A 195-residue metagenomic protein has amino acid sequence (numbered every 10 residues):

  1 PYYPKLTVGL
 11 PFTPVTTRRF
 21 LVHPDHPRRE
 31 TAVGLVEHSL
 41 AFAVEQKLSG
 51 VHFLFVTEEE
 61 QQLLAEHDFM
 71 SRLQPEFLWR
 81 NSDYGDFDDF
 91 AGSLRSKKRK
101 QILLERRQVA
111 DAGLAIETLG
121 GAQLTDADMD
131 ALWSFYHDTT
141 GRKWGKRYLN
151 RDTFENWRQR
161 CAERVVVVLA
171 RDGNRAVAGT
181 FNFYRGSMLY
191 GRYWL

Functional and structural regions predicted by a protein language model:
P1-Y2, T7, P11, E37-L195: A conserved beta-strand-loop-helix scaffold within acyl/acetyltransferase catalytic domains
V15-R28, W194-L195: A short, internal acetyl-CoA/4′-phosphopantetheine-binding micro-motif in the GNAT/acyltransferase core
P27-L40: Conserved acetyl-CoA-binding loop-helix of GNAT-fold acetyltransferases
